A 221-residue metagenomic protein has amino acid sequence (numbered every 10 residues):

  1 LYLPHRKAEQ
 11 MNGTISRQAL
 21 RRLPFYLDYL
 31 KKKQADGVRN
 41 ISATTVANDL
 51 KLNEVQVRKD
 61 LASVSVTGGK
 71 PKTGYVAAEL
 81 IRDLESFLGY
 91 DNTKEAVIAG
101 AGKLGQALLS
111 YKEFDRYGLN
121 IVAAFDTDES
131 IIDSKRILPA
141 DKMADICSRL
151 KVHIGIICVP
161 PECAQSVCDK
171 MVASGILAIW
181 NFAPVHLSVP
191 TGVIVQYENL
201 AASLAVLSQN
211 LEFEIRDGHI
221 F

Functional and structural regions predicted by a protein language model:
Y2-N40: Extreme N-terminal segment that seeds HTH/winged-HTH DNA-binding domains in transcriptional regulators
K31-Q34, D133-F221: Phosphate-bearing ligand-interacting subdomains that bind or position ATP/ADP/UDP/GDP/NAD(P) or nucleotide-linked
N40, T44, D49-T93: HTH-adjacent hinge/linker in prokaryotic transcriptional regulators
A101: Glycine-rich Rossmann-fold phosphate-binding loop(s) that bind the pyrophosphate of adenine dinucleotide cofactors
L104: Hydrophobic/small residue at the entry helix of a nucleotide-binding pocket
D115-K135: NAD(P)-binding Rossmann-fold cofactor-contacting core
